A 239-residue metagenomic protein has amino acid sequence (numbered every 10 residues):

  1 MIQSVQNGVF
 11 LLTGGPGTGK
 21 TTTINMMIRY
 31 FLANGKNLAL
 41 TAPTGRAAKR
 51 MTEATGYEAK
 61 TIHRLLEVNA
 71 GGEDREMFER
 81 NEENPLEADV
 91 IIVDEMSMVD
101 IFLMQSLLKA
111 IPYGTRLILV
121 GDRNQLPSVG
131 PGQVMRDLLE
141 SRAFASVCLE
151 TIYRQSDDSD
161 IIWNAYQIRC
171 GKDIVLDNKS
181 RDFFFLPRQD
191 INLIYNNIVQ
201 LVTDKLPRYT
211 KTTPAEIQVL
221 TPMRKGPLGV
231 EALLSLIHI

Functional and structural regions predicted by a protein language model:
Q3, R123-I237: Conserved helicase motor core of P-loop NTPases
Q6-F10: Pre-Walker A (Motif I) flank of P-loop NTPase domains
P16: The conserved Walker
G19: Conserved glycine(s) of the Walker
T23, M27: Hydrophobic positions on the alpha1 helix immediately C-terminal to the Walker A/P-loop
Y30-L38: Post-Walker A helix-loop "phosphate-sensing" segment adjacent to the P-loop in P-loop NTPases
N37-A42, R46-K109, T151-I152, I162: Conserved P-loop NTPase motor core of helicases/translocases
V93, V120-G121: Hydrophobic residues in beta-strands of the RecA-like P-loop NTPase core, especially within AAA+ ATPase
